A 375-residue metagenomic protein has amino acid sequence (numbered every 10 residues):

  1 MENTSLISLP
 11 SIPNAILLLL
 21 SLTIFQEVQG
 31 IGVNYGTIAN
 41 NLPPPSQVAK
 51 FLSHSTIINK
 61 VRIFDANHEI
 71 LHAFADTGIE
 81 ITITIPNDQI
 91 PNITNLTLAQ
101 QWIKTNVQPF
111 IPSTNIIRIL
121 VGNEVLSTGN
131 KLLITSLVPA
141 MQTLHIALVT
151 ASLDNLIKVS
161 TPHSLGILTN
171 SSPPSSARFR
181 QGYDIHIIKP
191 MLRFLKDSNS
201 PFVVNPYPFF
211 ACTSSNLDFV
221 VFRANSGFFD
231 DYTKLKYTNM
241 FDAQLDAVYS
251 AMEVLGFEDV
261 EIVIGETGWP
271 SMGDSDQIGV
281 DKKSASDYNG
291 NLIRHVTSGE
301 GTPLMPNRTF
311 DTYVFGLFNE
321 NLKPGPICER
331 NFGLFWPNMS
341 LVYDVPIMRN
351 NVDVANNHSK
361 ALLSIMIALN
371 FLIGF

Functional and structural regions predicted by a protein language model:
E2, L6, D344-S364: C-terminal GPI-anchoring signal of eukaryotic secretory precursors
E2-K60: Boundary/entry segment of secreted carbohydrate-active catalytic domains
N3-T4, F371-F375: A positional/structural detector of protein chain ends, strongest at the extreme C-terminus and weakly at the extreme
S8-A15, I79-P86, L137, I262-G265 (+1 more regions): Signature of small four-pass
Y35-N106: N-terminal carbohydrate-binding/catalytic regions of secreted carbohydrate-active enzymes
A39-L42, F64-D65, I93-T97, K131-V138 (+4 more regions): Intrinsic disorder
A75, K104-D242, D246-S275, S286 (+5 more regions): Active-site region of glycoside hydrolase catalytic domains
I278-N289, C328: Short, electropositive alpha-helical surface patch
